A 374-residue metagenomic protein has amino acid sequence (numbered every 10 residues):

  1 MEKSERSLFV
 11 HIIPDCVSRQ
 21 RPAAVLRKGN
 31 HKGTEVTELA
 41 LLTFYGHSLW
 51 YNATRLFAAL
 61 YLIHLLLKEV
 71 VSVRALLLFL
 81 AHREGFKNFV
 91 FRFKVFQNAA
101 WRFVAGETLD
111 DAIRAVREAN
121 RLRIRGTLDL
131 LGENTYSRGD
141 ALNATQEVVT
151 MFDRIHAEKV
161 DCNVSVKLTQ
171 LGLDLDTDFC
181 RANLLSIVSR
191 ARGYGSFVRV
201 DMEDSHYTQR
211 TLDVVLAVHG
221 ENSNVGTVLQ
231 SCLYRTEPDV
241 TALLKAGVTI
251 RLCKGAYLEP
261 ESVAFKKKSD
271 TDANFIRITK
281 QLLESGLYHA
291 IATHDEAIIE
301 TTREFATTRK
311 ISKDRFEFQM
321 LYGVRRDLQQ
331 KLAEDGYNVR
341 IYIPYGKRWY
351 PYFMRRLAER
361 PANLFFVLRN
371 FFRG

Functional and structural regions predicted by a protein language model:
M1-I13: Extreme N-terminal basic, low-complexity initiation segments that serve as generic localization/processing leaders
E2, D15-V17, A23, Y51 (+4 more regions): General helical secondary-structure elements
E2-S4, E38, W50, T54 (+2 more regions): Short linear sequence motifs
E2-S4, G29-K32: Intrinsically disordered, glycine-rich low-complexity segments
R6-F9, Q20, W50, I291: Serine/proline-rich low-complexity intrinsically disordered segments, especially terminal tails, linkers
V10, A23-V25, H31, A59 (+3 more regions): General helical structural elements
D15, Q20, A24, H31-H64: Short, low-complexity, charge-dense intrinsically disordered segments
L66-G374: Positively charged, amphipathic and often flexible ligand-engagement surfaces
